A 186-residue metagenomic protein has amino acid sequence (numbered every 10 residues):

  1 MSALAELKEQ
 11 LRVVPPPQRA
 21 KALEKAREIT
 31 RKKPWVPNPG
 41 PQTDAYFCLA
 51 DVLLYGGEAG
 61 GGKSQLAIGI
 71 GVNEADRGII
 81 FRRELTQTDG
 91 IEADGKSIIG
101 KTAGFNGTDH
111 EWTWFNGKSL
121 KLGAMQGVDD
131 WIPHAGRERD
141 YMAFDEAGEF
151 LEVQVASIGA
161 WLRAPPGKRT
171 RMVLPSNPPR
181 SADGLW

Functional and structural regions predicted by a protein language model:
S2-W186: Phosphate/NTP-binding elements of NTP-utilizing enzymes
